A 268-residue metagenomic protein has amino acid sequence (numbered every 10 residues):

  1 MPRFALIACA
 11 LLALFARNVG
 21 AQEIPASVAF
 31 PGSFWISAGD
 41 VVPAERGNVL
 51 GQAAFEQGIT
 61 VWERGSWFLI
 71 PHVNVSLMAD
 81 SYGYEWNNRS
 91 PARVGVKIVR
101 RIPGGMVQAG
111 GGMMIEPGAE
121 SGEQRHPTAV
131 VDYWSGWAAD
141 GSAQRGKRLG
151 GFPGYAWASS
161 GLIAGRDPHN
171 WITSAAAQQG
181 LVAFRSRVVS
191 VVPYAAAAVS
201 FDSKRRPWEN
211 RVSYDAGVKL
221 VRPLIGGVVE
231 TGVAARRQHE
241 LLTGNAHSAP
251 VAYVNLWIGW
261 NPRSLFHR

Functional and structural regions predicted by a protein language model:
M1-L6: Bacterial N-terminal signal peptides that target proteins for export
C9-A10: Low-complexity repetitive segments in secreted/extracellular proteins
A13: RNA-interacting cores
A16-N18: N-terminal signal peptide c-region/cleavage motif recognized by signal peptidases
Q22-R268: Transmembrane beta-barrel domains of bacterial outer-membrane proteins
